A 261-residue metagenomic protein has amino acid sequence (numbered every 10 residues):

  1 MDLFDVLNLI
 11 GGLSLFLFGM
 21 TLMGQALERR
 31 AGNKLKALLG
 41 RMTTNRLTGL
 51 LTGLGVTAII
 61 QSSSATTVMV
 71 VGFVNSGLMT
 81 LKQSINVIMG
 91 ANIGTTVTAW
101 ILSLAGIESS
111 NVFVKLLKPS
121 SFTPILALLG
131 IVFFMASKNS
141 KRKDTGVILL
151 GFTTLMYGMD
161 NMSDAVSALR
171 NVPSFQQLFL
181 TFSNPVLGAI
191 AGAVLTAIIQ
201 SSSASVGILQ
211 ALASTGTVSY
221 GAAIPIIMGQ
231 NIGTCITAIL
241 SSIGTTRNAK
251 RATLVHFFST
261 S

Functional and structural regions predicted by a protein language model:
M1-R46, T145-V194, L212-T215: Helix-loop-helix hairpins and the membrane-proximal interhelical loops of multi-pass alpha-helical transport proteins
L13, N33, R41, N45 (+12 more regions): Alpha-helical transmembrane segments of multi-pass membrane proteins, especially transporters and channels
L15, E28, S64-V68, T95-L102 (+3 more regions): Alpha-helical transmembrane segments and their lipid-water interface positions in multi-pass membrane proteins
M20-R29, V70-L78, L129-K143, A238-T245: C-terminal ends of transmembrane helices
G24-E28, T57-A65, S163-S167, L195-A204 (+1 more regions): Short helix-coil transition sites and intra-membrane helix breaks within transmembrane domains of multi-pass
L27-R41, T80-S84, F113, K138-G146 (+1 more regions): Interfacial helix-loop-helix linkers and transmembrane-helix boundary segments in multi-pass membrane proteins
M69-S84, I88, A99-S121, T196-G233 (+1 more regions): Membrane-interfacial helix-loop connectors
A105, S110-K141, I148, A249-V255: A structural-propensity feature for long, helix-poor, extended segments
